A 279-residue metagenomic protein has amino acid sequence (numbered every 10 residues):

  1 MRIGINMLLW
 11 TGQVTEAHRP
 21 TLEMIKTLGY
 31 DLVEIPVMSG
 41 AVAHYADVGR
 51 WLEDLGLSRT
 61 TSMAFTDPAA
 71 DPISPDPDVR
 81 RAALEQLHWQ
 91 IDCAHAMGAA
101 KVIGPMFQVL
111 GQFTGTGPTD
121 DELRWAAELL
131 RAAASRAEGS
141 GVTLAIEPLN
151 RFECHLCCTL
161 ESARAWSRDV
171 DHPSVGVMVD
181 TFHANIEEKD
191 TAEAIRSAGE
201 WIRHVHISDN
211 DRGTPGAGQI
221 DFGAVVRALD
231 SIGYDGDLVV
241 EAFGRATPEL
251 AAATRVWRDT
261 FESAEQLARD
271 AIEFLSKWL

Functional and structural regions predicted by a protein language model:
M1-L9, T15-T27, G98-A100, C157-V179 (+1 more regions): Histidine-acidic metal/acid-base catalytic patches
M1-L9, T61-S74, M106-G115: N-terminal small/glycine-rich loop or linker at the start of catalytic domains across soluble metabolic enzymes
L9-T11, V37-S39, F65-P68, Q108-L110 (+4 more regions): Active-site-proximal loop/turn and secondary-structure-junction residues that shape catalytic pockets, frequently
R19-S39, Q90, A96-G98: Catalytic domains of carbohydrate-active enzymes, especially glycoside hydrolases
L32-L55, M106-P118: Glycine-rich, proline-tolerant flexible connector loops at the mouths of alpha/beta enzymes
S39-G56, E85-G98, A127-S135, A192-S197 (+1 more regions): Short amphipathic alpha-helices and their capping/turn segments at secondary-structure boundaries
D54, P77-G176, E188, R258-Q266: Active-site acidic/histidine proton-transfer and metal-coordination neighborhood in alpha/beta enzyme cores
P68-S74, L110-T116, E153, I186 (+2 more regions): A short acidic, helix-capping loop that chelates divalent metal ions and anchors anionic groups
